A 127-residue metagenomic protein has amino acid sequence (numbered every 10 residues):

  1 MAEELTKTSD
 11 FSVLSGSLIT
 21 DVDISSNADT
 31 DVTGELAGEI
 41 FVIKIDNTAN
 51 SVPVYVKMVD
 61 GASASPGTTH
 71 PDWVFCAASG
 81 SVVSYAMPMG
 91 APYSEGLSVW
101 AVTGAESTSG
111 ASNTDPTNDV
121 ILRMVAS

Functional and structural regions predicted by a protein language model:
A2-E35, T103-S127: C-terminal interaction-tip segments
L5-K7, N50-V54, Y93: Short loop/turn segments at connectors of secondary-structure elements within structured domains
I19-A62, R123: Beta-rich globular "head" domains
F41-I43, G90-A111: Noncatalytic modules at the cell exterior or secretory-pathway interfaces, chiefly beta-strand-rich lectin/adhesion
D60-S65, A78, P92: A general "mature secreted/periplasmic domain" signal
A64-V74: Surface-exposed loop/edge segments in extracytoplasmic proteins
F75-S81: Short proline/glycine- and polar residue-rich coil/turn motifs
V82-G90: Exposed aromatic-hydrophobic patches
